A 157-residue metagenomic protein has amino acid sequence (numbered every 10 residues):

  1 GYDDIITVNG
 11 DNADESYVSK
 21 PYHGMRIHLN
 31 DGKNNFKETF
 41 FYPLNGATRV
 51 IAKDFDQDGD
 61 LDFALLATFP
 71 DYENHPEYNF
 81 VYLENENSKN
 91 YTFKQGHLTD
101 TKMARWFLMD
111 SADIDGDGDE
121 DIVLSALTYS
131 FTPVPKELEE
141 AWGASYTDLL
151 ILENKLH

Functional and structural regions predicted by a protein language model:
Y2-H157: Beta-propeller-forming repeat regions
